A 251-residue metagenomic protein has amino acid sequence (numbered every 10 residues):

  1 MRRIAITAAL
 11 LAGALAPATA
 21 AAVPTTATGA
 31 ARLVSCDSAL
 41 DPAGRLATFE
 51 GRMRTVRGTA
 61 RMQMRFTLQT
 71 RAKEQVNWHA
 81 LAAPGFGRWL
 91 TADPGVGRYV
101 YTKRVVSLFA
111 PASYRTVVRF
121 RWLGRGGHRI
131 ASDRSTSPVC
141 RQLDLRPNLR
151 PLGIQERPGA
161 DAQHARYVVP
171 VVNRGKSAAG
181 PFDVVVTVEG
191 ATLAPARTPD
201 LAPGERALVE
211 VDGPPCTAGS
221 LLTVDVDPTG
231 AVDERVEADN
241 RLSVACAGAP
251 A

Functional and structural regions predicted by a protein language model:
M1-R2, N173: Short, intrinsically disordered low-complexity segments
R3-I6, A21-R150, S177-A178: Low-complexity, Ser/Thr/Pro-rich intrinsically disordered linker/stalk segments at domain junctions
T7-A16: Bacterial N-terminal signal peptides
L15-A16, A20, R206: Intrinsic disorder/low-complexity segments in short proteins, especially the signal peptide and propeptide regions
T26-A27, R32-A39, A92, F109-P111 (+1 more regions): Extracellular/luminal regions of secreted and cell-surface proteins that mediate adhesion/ECM remodeling
